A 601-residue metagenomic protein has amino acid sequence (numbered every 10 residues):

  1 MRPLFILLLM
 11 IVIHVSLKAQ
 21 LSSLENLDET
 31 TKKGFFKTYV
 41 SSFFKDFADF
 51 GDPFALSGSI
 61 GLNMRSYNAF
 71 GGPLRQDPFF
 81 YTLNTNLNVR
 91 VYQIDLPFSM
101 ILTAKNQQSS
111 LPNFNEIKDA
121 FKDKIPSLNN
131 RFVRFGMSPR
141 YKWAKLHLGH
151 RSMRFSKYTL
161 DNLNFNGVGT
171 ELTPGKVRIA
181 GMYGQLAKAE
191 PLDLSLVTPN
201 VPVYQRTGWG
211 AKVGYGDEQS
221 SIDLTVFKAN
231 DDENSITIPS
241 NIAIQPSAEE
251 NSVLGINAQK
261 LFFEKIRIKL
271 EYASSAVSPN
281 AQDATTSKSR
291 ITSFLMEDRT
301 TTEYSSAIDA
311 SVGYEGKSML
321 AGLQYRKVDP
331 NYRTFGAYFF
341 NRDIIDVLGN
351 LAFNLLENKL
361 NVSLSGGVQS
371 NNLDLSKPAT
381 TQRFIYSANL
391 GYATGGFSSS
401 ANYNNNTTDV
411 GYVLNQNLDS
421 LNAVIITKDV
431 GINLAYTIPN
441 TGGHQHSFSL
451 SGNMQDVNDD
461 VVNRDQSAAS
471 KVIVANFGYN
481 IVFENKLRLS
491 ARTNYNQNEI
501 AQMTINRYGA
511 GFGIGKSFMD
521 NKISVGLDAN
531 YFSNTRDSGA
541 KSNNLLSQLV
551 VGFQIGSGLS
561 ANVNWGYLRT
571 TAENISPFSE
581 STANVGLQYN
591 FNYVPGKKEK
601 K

Functional and structural regions predicted by a protein language model:
M1-S23: Bacterial Sec-dependent N-terminal signal peptides
S22-F79, V89, Q93-M100, P139-L148 (+4 more regions): Transmembrane beta-strand segments of Gram-negative outer membrane beta-barrel proteins
G71-L74, M153-L160, N200-P202, I244-S247 (+1 more regions): Outer-membrane beta-barrel proteins
P78-N84, N130, I222, K228 (+2 more regions): Exposed, low-structure sequence patches enriched in small/polar residues
N84-N88, S138, E171, G214: A contiguous strand-loop segment
L96-W143, R154-T159, N280-R299: Surface-exposed loop and membrane-interface regions of Gram-negative outer-membrane beta-barrel proteins
I117-L186, Y314, M319-A321, K327-N331: Outer membrane beta-barrel
P174-G175, G181-E250, F262: Hydrophobic, small-residue-rich alpha-helical packing segments that form membrane-like cores
